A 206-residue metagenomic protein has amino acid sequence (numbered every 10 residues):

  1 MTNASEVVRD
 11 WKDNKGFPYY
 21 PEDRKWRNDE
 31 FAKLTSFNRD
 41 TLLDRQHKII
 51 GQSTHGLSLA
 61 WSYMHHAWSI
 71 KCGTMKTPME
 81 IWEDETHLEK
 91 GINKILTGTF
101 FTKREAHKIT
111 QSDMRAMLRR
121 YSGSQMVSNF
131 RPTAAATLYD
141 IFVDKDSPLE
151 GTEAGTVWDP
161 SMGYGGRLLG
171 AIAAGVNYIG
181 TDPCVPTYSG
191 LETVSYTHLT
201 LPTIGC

Functional and structural regions predicted by a protein language model:
M1-S128: N-terminal accessory regions of S-adenosyl-L-methionine
N129-E150: Conserved alpha-helix/loop element of class I SAM-dependent methyltransferases that forms part of the SAM/SAH-binding
A154-G163: Conserved class I S-adenosyl-L-methionine
G166-G175: Conserved SAM-binding loop of SAM-dependent methyltransferases across substrates and taxa, primarily the Class I
Y178-D182: Conserved SAM-binding motif I beta-strand of class I
P186-S189: Short alpha-helix immediately C-terminal to the canonical SAM-binding loop
E192-Y196: Short, conserved SAM-binding/catalytic segment of Class I S-adenosyl-L-methionine-dependent methyltransferases
T197-T203: Conserved small/polar residues in nucleotide/adenosyl-binding loops
